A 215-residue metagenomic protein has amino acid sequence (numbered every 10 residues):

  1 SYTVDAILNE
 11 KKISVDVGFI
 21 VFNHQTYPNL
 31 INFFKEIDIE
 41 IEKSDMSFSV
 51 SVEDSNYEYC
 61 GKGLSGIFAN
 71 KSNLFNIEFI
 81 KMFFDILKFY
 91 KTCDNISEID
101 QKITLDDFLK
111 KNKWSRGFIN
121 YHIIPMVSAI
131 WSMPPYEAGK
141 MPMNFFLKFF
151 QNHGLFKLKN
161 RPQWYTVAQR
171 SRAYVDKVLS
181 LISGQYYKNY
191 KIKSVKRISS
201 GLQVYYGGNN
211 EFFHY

Functional and structural regions predicted by a protein language model:
S1-V21: Conserved N-terminal glycine-rich FAD pyrophosphate-binding loop of Rossmann-like flavoproteins
S14, E42, Q185-Y187: General small-molecule cofactor/ligand-binding pocket signal
D16-I20, C93-I96, P162-Y165: Active-site rim elements
F19-E36, V175-Q185: N-terminal Rossmann-like dinucleotide/flavin-binding domain of flavoprotein oxidoreductases that bind FAD/FMN
N23-K148: Mobile amphipathic helical/loop "lid" adjacent to a hydrophobic cofactor/ligand pocket
S44-M46, N189-K191, G207: Conserved beta-strand termini and adjacent loop/short-helix elements that scaffold enzyme active sites in alpha/beta
F146-L202: Helical element adjacent to the flavin cofactor pocket in flavoenzyme catalytic cores
G208-Y215: Core beta-strand elements of the Rossmann-like FAD/NAD(P) dinucleotide-binding domain in flavoenzyme oxidoreductases
